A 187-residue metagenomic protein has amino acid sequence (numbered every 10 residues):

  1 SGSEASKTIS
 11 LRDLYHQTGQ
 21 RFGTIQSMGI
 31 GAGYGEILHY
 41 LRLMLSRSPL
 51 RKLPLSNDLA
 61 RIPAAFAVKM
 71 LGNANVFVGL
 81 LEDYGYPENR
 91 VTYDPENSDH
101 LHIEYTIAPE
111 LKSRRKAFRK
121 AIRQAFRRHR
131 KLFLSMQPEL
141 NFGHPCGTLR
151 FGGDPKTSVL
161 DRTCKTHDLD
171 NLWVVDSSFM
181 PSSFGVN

Functional and structural regions predicted by a protein language model:
S1, K7, N75-F77, N89 (+1 more regions): Structural beta-strand/beta-sheet cores of well-ordered domains, especially the beta-sheet scaffolds that support
S1-L71: Mid-to-C-terminal "cap/lid" subdomains and adjacent gly/pro-rich loops that border and regulate access to redox
F22, Y93, A121-I122: Short low-polarity hydrophobic stretches
H39-I62, V78-D83, K120-L134: Short, charge-rich amphipathic segments
K52-L53, A65-F66, D94-H100, N171-D176: Short amphipathic alpha-helical segments, especially helix-boundary/capping motifs
G72-L81, H102-S182: A glycine-rich dinucleotide-binding beta-alpha-beta segment and adjacent secondary-structure elements that constitute
D83-S98: Reverse-transcriptase-like RNA-dependent polymerase core
F184-N187: Short, solvent-exposed loop/turn segments at secondary-structure boundaries
